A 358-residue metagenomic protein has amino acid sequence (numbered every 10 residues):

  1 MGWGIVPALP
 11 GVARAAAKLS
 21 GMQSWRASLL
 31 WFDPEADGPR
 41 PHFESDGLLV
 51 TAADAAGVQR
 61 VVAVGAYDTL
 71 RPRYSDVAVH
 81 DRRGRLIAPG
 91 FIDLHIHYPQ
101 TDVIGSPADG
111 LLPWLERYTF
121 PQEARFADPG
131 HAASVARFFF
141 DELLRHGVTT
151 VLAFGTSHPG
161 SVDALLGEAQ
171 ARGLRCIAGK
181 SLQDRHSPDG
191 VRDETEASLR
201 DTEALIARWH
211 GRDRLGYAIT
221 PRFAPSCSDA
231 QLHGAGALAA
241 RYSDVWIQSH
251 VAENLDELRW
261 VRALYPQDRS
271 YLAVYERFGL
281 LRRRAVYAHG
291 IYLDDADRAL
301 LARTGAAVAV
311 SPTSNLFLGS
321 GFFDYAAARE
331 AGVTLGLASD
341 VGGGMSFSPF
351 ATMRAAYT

Functional and structural regions predicted by a protein language model:
M1-R73, R85-L86: N-terminal metal-binding scaffold of metallo-dependent hydrolase/deaminase domains
L19, Q23-A27, R71-W114, R137 (+1 more regions): Replace "His-x-His-based motif
L49, Q59, G84, H95 (+9 more regions): Divalent metal-coordination and catalytic microenvironments
D102-S134, K180-T195, N254-R284, T304-A307 (+2 more regions): Active-site gating loops and adjacent loop-to-helix segments of metal-dependent hydrolytic enzymes
G105-L174, S198-G211: Alpha-helical scaffold segments that flank or form the walls of functional sites
G160-G290: Metal-coordinating catalytic core of metallo-dependent amide/deamination hydrolases
G173, A239-D244, L280-R283, L300-A309 (+1 more regions): Glycine-enriched alpha-helix->loop->beta-strand junction motifs that scaffold or abut catalytic
R277-R284, A326-T358: His/Asp/Glu-enriched, well-ordered alpha-helical/loop segment that forms or immediately abuts the divalent-metal
